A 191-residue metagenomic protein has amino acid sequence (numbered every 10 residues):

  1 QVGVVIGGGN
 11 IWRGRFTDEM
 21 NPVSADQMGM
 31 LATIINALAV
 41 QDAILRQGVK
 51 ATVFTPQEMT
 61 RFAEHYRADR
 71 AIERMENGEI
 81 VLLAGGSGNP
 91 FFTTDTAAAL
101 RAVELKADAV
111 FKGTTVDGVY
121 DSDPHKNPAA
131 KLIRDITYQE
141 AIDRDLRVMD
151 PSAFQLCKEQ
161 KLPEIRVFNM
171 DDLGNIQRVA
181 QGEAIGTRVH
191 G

Functional and structural regions predicted by a protein language model:
Q1-G191: C-terminal catalytic "cap/lid" subdomain
